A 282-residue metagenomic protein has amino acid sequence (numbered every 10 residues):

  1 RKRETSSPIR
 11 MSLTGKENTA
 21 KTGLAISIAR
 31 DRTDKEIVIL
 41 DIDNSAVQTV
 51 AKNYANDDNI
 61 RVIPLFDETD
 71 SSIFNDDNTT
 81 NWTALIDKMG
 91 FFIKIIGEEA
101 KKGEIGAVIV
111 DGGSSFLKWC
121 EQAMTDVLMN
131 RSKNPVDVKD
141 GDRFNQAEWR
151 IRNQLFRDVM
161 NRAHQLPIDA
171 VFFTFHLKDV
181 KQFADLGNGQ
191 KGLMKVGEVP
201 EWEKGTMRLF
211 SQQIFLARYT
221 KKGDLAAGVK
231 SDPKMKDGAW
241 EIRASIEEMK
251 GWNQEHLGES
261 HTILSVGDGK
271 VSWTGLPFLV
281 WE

Functional and structural regions predicted by a protein language model:
K2-G103, A107: Walker A/P-loop NTP-binding active-site region of P-loop NTPases, recognizing the glycine-rich GxxxxGKT/S
K16, I42-S45, G113, H176-L177 (+1 more regions): An acidic- and aromatic-residue-enriched active-site/binding cleft used to recognize and process polar
D31, F92-I95, E99, F116-W119 (+3 more regions): Conserved, well-folded catalytic cores of nucleic-acid-processing and energy-transducing macromolecular machines
I39, D111, F210: Residue-level signature of catalytic and energy-coupling elements of molecular machines, predominantly ATP/GTP-dependent
G103, A107-K204: P-loop NTPase motor core
R162-V266: Phosphate-binding/switch region of NTP-binding enzymes
W273-E282: Long, highly charged low-complexity segments enriched in Glu/Asp and Lys/Arg with interspersed Ser/Thr
